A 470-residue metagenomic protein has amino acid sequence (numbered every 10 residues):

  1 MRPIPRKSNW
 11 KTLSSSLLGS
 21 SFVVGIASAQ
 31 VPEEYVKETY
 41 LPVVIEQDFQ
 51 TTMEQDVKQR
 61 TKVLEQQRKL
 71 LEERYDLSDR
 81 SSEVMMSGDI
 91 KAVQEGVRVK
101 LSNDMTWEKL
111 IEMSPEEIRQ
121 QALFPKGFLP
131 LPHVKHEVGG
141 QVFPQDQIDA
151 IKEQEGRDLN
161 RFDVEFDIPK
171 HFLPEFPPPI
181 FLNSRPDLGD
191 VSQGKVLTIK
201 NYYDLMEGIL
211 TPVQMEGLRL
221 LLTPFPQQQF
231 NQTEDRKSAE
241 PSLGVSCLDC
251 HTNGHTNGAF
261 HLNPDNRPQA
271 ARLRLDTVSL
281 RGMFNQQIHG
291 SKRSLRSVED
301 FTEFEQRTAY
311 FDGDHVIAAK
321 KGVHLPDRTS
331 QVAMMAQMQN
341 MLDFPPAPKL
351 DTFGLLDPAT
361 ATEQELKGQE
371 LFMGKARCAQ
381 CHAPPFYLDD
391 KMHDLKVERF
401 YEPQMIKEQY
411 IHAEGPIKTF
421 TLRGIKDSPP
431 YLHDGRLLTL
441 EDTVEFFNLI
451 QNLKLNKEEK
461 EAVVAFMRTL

Functional and structural regions predicted by a protein language model:
M1-W10: N-terminal secretory signal peptides that target proteins for export/translocation
K7, I26-A29: Compositionally biased, intrinsically disordered low-complexity segments
S14-G25: Bacterial N-terminal signal peptides
A29-L470: Periplasmic c-type cytochrome electron-transfer domains
